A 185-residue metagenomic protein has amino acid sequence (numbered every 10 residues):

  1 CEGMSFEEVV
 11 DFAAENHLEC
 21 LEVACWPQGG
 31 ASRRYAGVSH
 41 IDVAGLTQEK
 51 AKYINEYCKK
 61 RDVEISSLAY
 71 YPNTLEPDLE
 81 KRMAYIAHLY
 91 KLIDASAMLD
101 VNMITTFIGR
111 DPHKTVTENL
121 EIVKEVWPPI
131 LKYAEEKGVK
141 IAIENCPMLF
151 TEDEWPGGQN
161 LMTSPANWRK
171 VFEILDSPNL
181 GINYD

Functional and structural regions predicted by a protein language model:
E2-G3, A44: Short, N-terminal intrinsically disordered low-complexity segments that are rich in Pro/Gly and polar/charged residues
G3-M4, H113: Loop/helix-junction capping segments adjacent to catalytic residues or to phosphate/diphosphate-binding pockets
M4-V10, A14, L68, E118-D185: Acidic/histidine-rich catalytic cores of soluble enzymes
E19-P129, E135-K140: Structural motif corresponding to the early beta-alpha repeats
